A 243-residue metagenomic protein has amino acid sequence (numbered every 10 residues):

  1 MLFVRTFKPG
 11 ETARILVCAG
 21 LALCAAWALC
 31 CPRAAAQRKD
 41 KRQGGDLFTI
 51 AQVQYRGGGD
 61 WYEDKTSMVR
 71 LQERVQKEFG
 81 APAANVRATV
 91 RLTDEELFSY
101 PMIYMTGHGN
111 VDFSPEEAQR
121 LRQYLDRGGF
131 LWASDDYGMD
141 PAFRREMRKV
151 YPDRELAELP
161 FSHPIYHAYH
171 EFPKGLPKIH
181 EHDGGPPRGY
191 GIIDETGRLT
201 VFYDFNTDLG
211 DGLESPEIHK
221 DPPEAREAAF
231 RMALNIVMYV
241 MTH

Functional and structural regions predicted by a protein language model:
M1-A13: N-terminal secretory signal peptides that target proteins for export/translocation
L16-A28: Bacterial N-terminal signal peptides
A22-L23, R33-A35: Cleavable N-terminal signal peptides
A34-M102, T106-G109, T200, D208-H243: Aromatic-Pro/Gly-enriched surface loop or interdomain linker that acts as a lid/target-recognition segment
I50, M102-P141: Short alpha-beta junction capping motif
G57, D140-E217, A225-L234: An acidic, glycine-rich "communication" segment
K65-Q72, A118, R122, D140 (+3 more regions): Extracytoplasmic/secreted envelope proteins and their assembly/folding machinery, especially bacterial periplasmic
A81-R91, A133-D136, R154-S162: Surface-exposed patches in mature extracellular/periplasmic domains of secreted proteins
